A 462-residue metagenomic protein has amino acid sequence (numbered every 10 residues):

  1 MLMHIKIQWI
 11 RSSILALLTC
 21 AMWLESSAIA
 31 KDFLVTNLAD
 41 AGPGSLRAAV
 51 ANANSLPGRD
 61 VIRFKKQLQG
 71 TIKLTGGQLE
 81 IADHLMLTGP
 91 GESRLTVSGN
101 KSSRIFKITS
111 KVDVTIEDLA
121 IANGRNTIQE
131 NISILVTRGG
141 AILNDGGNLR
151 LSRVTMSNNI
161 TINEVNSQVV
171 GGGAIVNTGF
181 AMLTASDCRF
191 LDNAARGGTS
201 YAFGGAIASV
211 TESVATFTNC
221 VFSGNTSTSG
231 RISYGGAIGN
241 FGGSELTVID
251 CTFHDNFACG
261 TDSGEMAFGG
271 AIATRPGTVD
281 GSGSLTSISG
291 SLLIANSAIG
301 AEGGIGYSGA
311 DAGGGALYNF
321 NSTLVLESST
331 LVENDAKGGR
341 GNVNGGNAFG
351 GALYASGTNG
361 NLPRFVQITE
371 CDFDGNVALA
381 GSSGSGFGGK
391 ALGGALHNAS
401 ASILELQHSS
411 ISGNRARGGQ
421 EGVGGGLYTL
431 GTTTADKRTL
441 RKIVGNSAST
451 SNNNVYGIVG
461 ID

Functional and structural regions predicted by a protein language model:
L2-L15: Bacterial N-terminal signal peptides that target proteins for export
Q8-W9, M22, S287, V325: Compositionally biased, low-complexity segments
S13-W23: Bacterial N-terminal signal peptides
A28-R150, S229, C259, L362 (+4 more regions): N-terminal, post-signal-peptide segments of secreted/periplasmic proteins
S55, D60, M86, F106-D118 (+14 more regions): Surface-exposed loop/turn motifs in large extracellular/passenger domains
T127-S133, N166-S167, S200-Y201, S263-G264 (+4 more regions): Outer-membrane beta-barrel translocator domains and adjoining extracellular loop/strand segments of Gram-negative
R138, G171, F203, Y234 (+5 more regions): Beta-rich catalytic cores
